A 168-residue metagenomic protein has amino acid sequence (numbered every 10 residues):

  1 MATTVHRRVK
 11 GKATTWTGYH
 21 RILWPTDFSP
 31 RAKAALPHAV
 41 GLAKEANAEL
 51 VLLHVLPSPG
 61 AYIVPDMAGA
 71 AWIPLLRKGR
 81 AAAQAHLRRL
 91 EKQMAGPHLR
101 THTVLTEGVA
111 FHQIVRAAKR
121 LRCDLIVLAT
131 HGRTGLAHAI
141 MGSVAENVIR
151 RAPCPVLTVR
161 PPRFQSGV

Functional and structural regions predicted by a protein language model:
M1-T17, R31, K92-I126, R163-V168: Structural beta-alpha unit
G11-A70, L99, F164: Small/aliphatic-rich secondary-structure junction motif
A35, Y62-P65, V115-R116, H138-I140 (+1 more regions): Short, well-ordered secondary-structure micro-motifs
V51-L53, H102-T106, L157: General small-molecule cofactor/ligand-binding pocket signal
M67-A71, R120-L121, V144-A145: Short, hinge-like loop/turn segments at secondary-structure boundaries
A70-A85: A short acidic, glycine-rich active-site loop that binds or catalyzes chemistry on phosphate/adenosine moieties
L125-N147, P161, Q165-V168: Glycine-rich, Arg-bearing micro-motifs that act as flexible, cationic patches
